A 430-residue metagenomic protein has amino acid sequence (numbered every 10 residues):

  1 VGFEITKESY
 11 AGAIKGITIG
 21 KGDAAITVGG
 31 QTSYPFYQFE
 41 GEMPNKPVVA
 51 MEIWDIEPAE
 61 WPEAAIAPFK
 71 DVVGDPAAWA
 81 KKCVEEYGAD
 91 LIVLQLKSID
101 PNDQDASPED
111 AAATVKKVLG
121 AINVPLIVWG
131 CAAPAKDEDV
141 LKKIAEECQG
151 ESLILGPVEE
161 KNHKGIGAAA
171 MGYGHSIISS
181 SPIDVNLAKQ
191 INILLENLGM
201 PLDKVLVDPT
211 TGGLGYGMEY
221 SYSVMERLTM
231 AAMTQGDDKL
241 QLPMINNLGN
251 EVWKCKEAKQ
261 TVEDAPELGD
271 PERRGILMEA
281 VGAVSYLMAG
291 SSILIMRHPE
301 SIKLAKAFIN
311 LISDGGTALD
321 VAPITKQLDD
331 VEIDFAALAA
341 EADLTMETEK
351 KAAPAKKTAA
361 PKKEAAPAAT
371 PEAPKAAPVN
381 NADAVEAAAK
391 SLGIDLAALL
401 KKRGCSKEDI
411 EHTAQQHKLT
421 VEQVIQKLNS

Functional and structural regions predicted by a protein language model:
V1-K70, E332-T348, P354, A359-A360 (+2 more regions): N-terminal amphipathic alpha-helix/helix-capping segment at the start of soluble metabolic enzymes
P47-I53, D90-L94, L126-G130, E151-P157 (+4 more regions): Hydrophobic faces of well-ordered beta-strands that scaffold small-molecule active sites in alpha/beta enzyme cores
A50-A78, D103-A106, G130, P134 (+2 more regions): Active-site mouth loops of central-metabolism enzymes
E60-A67, G88-K117, I122, V128-P134 (+1 more regions): Glycine-rich, proline-tolerant flexible connector loops at the mouths of alpha/beta enzymes
D71-K97: Catalytic domains of carbohydrate-active enzymes, especially glycoside hydrolases
V84-Y87, V115-A121, K142-Q149, I166-Y173 (+1 more regions): Acidic (Asp/Glu)-rich catalytic clusters
E86, A121, E147, E151 (+8 more regions): Change "in soluble alpha/beta enzymes" to "in soluble alpha/beta proteins
K161-F308: Catalytic alpha/beta core domains of metabolic enzymes, predominantly
